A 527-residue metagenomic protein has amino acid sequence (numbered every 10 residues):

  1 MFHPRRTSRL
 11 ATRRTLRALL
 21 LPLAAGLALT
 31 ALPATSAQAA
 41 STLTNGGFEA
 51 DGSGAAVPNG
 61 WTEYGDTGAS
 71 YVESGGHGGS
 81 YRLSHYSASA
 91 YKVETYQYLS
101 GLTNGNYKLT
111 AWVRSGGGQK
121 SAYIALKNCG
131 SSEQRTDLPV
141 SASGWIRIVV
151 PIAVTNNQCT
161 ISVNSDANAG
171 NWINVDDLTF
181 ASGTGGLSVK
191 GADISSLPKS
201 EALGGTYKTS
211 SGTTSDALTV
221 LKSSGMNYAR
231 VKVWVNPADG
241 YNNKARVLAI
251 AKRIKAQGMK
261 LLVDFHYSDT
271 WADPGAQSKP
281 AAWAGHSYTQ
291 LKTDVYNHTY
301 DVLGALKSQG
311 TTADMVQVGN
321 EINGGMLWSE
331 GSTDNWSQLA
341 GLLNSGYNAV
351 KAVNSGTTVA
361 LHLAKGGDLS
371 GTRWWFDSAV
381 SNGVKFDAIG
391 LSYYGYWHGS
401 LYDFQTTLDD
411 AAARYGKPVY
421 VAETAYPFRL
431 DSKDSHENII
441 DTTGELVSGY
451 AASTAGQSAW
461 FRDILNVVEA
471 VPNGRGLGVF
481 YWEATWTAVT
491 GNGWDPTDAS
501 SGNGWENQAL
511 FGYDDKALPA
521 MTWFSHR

Functional and structural regions predicted by a protein language model:
S41, G47-A90, D216: Extracellular glycan-recognition surfaces and repeat-rich motifs
F48, K92-K120, I148-I152, D177-L178 (+2 more regions): Extra-cytoplasmic beta-strand recognition segments
F48, V149-L178: Extracellular beta-strand ligand-recognition surfaces/modules
A56-G60, V93-T95, G117-N128, C159-V163: Beta-strand acidic-aromatic groove motif in beta-rich domains, primarily in extracellular
C129-Q158: Extracellular carbohydrate recognition and processing domains and analogous Trp-centered ligand-binding platforms
A202-T206, T406, D410, R429-D463 (+2 more regions): Aromatic-rich peripheral "rim/lid" segments of glycoside hydrolase catalytic domains that contact and position glycan
A217-L218, A352-N354, T358, G371-V447 (+3 more regions): Glycoside hydrolase catalytic-domain groove-lining segments
N243-L248, D273-F386, G399-L408, R414 (+2 more regions): Active-site cleft segment of glycoside hydrolase catalytic domains centered on the general acid/base Glu
